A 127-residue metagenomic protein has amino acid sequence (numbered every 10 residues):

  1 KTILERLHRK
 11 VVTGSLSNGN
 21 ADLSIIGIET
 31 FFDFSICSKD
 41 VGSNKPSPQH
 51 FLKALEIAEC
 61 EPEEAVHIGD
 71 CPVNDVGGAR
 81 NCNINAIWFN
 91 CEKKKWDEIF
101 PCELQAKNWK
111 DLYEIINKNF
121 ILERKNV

Functional and structural regions predicted by a protein language model:
K1-E5, V11-V127: Asp-based, Mg2+/Mn2+-dependent phosphohydrolase catalytic module
